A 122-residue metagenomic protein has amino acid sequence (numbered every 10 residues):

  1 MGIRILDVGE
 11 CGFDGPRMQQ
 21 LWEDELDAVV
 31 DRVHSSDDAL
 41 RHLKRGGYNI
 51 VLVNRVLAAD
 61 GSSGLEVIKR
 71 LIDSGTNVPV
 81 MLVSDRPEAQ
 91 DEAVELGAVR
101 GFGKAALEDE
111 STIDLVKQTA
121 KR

Functional and structural regions predicted by a protein language model:
G2-F13, M18-W22, R32, V51: Conserved acidic segment of CheY-like receiver
Q20-E25, E92, L96: Alpha-helical interaction/dimerization surfaces of two-component signaling modules
H34-I50, V56: Acidic, metal-coordinating helix/loop segments flanking the phosphotransfer/catalytic sites of two-component signaling
K44-G46, R70-N77, L96: Conserved phosphotransfer cores of two-component systems
V51-L71: Conserved phosphotransfer microenvironments
S84-F102: Alpha4 helix (beta4-alpha4-beta5 surface) of REC/receiver domains from two-component response regulators
E95, S111-R122: Receiver (REC) domain switch/output surface
A105-L107: Hydrophobic/aromatic docking surface of two-component receiver
